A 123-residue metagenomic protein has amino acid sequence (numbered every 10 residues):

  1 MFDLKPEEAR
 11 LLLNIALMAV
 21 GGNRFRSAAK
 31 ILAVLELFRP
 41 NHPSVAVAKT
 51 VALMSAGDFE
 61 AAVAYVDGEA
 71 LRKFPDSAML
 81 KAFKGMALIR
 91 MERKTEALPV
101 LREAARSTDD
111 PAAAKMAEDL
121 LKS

Functional and structural regions predicted by a protein language model:
R10, S44, A78-M79, A112-M116: Start-of-helix register in tetratricopeptide repeats
P40, F74-P75, D109: Short coil turns that delineate tetratricopeptide repeat
I89-P111: TPR/TPR-like (Sel1-like) alpha-helical repeat modules
